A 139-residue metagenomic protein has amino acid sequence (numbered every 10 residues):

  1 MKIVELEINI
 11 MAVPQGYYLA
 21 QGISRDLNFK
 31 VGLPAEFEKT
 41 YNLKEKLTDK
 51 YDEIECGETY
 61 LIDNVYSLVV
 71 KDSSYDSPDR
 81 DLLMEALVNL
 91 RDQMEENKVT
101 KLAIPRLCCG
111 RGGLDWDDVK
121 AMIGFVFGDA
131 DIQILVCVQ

Functional and structural regions predicted by a protein language model:
M1-Q139: Macrodomain-like recognition of ADP-ribose-binding/processing modules
